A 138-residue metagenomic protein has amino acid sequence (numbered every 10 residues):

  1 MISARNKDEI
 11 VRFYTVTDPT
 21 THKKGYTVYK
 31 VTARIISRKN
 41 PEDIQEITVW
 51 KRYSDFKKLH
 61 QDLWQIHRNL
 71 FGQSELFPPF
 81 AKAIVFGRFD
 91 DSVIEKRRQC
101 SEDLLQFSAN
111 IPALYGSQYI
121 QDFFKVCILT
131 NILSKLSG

Functional and structural regions predicted by a protein language model:
M1-G138: Phox homology (PX) phosphoinositide-binding domain
